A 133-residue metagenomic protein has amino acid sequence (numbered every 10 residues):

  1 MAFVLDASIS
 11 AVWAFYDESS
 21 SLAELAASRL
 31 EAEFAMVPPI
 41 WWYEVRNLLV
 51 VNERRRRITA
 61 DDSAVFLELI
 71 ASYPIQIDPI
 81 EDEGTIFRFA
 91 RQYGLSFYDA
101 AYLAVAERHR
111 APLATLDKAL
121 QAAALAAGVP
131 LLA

Functional and structural regions predicted by a protein language model:
M1-I40, N52-D61, A127: Short, well-structured N-terminal submotif of metal-dependent ribonuclease cores
A2, L103-A133: Acidic, PIN/NYN-like endoribonuclease modules and their adjacent C-terminal/linker elements
D6, D99, D117: Acidic active-site catalytic centers that drive phospho-/nucleotidyl reactions and related ester hydrolyses
I9, W41, Y102, A119-L120: Alpha-helix capping/helix-boundary segments
P39-W42, D62-Y93: Acidic catalytic patch
